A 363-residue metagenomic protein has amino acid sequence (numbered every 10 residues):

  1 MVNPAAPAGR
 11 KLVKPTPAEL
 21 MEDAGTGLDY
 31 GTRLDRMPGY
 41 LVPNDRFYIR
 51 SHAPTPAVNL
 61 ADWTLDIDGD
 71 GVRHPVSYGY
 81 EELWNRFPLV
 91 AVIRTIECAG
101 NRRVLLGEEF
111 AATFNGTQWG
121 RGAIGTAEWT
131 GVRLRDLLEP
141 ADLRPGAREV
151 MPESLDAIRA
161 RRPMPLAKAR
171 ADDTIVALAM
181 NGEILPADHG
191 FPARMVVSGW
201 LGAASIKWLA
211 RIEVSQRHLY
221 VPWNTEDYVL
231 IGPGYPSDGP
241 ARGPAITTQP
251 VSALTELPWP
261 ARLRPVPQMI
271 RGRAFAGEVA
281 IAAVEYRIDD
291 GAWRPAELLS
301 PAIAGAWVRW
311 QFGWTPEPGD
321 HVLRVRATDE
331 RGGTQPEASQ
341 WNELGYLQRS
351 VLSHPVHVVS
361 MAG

Functional and structural regions predicted by a protein language model:
V2-G363: Structured, non-membrane catalytic/scaffold regions adjacent to prosthetic-group chemistry
